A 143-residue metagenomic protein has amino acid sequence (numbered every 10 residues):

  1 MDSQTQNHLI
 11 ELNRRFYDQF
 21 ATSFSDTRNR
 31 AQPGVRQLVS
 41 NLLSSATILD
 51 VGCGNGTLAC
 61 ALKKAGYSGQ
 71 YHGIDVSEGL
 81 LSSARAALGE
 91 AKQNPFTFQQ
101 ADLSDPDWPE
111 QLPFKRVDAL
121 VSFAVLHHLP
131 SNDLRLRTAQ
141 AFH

Functional and structural regions predicted by a protein language model:
M1-L43: Conserved class I S-adenosyl-L-methionine
S40, D107-F114: Short amphipathic alpha-helix with an adjacent loop that forms part of the alpha/beta core around
S45, R116-V117: Local beta-strand N-terminus motif with an aromatic residue
A46-G54: Conserved class I S-adenosyl-L-methionine
N55-W108: Class I SAM-dependent methyltransferase SAM/SAH-binding core
V121: A conserved beta-strand element that flanks and buttresses the S-adenosyl-L-methionine
A124-H128: Short catalytic micro-motifs in class I SAM-dependent methyltransferases
L136-H143: A short glycine-rich, Lys/Arg-flanked "PGG" loop and its adjoining helix->strand segment in the class I
